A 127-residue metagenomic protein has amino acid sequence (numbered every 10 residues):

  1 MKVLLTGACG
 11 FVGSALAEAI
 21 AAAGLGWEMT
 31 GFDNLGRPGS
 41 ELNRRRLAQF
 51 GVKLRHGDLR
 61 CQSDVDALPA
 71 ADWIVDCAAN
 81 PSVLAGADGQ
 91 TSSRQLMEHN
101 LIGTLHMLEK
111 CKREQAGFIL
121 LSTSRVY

Functional and structural regions predicted by a protein language model:
M1-Y127: N-terminal Rossmann-like NAD(P)+-binding domain of SDR-like oxidoreductases, especially those catalyzing
